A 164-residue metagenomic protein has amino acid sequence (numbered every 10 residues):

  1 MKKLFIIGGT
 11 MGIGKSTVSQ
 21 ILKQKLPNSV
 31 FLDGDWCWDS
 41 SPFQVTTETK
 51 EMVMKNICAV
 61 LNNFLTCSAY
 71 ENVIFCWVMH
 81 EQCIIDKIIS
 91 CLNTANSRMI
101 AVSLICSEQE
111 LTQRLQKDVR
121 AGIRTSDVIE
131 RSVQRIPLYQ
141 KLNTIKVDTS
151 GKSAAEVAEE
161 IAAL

Functional and structural regions predicted by a protein language model:
M1-L4, A69-E71: Pre-Walker A (Motif I) flank of P-loop NTPase domains
I7: Hydrophobic anchor at the beta1->P-loop junction of P-loop NTPases
T10: P-loop (Walker A) phosphate-binding loop of NTP-binding proteins
I13: ATP-binding Walker
S16-N62: Conserved substrate/cofactor phosphate-moiety recognition/catalytic segment in nucleotide-dependent phosphotransferases
M52-N96: Glycine-rich phosphate-binding loop used to anchor ATP phosphates in small-molecule kinases, encompassing both
A95-L115, V147: Conserved phosphate-donor/acceptor-positioning beta-strand/loop module used by diverse small-molecule
K117-E160: Small-molecule kinase domains that catalyze NTP-dependent phosphoryl transfer to phosphate-bearing small molecules
